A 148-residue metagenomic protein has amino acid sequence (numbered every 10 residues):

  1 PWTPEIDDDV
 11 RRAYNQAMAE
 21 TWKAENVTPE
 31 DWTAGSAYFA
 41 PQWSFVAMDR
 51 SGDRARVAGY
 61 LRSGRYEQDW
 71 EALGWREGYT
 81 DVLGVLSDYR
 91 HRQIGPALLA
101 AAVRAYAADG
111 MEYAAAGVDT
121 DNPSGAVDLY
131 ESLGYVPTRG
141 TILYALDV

Functional and structural regions predicted by a protein language model:
P1-R12: A short beta-loop-alpha structural element at the N-terminal edge of CoA-dependent acyl/N-acetyltransferase catalytic
T21-L83: A conserved beta-strand-loop-helix scaffold within acyl/acetyltransferase catalytic domains
A55-L61, D69-G74, Y89-Q93, E112 (+2 more regions): Extended hydrophobic-aromatic, low-complexity segments
T80-H91, T120: A short, internal acetyl-CoA/4′-phosphopantetheine-binding micro-motif in the GNAT/acyltransferase core
R92, P96, A108, T120-R139: Conserved active-site alpha-helix within GNAT-family acetyltransferase domains
Y106-V118: Conserved GNAT acetyl-CoA-binding A-motif
A116-A126, L143-V148: Conserved beta-strand-loop-alpha-helix junction that forms the acyl-donor binding cleft
